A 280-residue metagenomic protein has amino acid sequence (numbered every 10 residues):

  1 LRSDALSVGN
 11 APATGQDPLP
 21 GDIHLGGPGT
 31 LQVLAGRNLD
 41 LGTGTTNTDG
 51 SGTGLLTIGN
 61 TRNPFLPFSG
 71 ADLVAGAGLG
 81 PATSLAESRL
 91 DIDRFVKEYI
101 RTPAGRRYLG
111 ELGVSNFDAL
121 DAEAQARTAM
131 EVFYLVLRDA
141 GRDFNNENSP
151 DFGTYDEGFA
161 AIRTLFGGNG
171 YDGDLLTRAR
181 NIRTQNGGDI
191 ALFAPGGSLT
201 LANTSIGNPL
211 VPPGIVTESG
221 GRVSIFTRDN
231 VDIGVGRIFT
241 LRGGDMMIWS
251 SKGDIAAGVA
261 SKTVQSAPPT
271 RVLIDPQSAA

Functional and structural regions predicted by a protein language model:
L1-A280: Low-complexity, glycine- and small/polar-enriched segments
